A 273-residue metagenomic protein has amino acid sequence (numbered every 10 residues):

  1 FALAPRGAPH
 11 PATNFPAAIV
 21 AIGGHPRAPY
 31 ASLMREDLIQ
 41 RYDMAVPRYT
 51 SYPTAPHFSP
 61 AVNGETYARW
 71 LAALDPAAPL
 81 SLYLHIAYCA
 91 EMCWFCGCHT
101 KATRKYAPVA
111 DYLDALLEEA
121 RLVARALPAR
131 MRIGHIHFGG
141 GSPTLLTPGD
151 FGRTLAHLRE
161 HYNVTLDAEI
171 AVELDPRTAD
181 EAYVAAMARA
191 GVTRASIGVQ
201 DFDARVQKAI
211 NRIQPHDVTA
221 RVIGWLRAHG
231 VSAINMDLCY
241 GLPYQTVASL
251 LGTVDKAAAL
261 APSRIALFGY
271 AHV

Functional and structural regions predicted by a protein language model:
F1-T13: Extreme N-terminal basic, low-complexity initiation segments that serve as generic localization/processing leaders
F15, I22-S81, A129: Flexible, acidic/Gly-rich N-terminal and inter-domain linker regions that tether and position cofactor-handling modules
S81, W94, I170: Divalent metal-dependent hydrolysis catalytic cores, especially in the metallo-beta-lactamase
L82-L84, I197: Short beta-strand motif preference
H85-T100: Local cysteine-cluster metal-coordination motifs and their immediate loop/turn environment, predominantly Fe-S cluster
T100-V273: Conserved non-cysteine loop/helix-boundary elements of the Radical SAM core domain that shape
